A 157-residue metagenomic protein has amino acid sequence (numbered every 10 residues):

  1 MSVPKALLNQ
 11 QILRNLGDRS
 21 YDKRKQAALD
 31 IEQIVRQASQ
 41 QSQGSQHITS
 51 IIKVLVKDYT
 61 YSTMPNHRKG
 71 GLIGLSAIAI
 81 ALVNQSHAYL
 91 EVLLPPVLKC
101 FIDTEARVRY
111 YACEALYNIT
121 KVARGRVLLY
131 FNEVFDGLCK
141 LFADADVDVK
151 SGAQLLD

Functional and structural regions predicted by a protein language model:
M1-Q40: N-terminal alpha-helical scaffolding segments that mark the starts of alpha-solenoid/helical-repeat architectures
V3-L13, Q41-Y59, H87-F101, V127-F142: HEAT/HEAT-like alpha-solenoid repeats
I12, L16, D30-R36, G71-L82 (+4 more regions): Hydrophobic residues within the alpha-helices of tandem HEAT/HEAT-like
R19, I34-Q41, I78-Q85, L93 (+4 more regions): Residue-level signature of the C-terminal ends
R19-S20, T63-M64, T104-E105, A145-D146: Short inter-helical turns and helix N-cap capping residues of alpha-solenoid HEAT/ARM repeat scaffolds
T49-N84, A88-E91, C113: Helix-rich alpha-solenoid scaffolding regions
L90, V108, L128-E133, D146-V149 (+1 more regions): Localized chelating/binding microdomains that coordinate divalent metal ions or stabilize phosphate-bearing
